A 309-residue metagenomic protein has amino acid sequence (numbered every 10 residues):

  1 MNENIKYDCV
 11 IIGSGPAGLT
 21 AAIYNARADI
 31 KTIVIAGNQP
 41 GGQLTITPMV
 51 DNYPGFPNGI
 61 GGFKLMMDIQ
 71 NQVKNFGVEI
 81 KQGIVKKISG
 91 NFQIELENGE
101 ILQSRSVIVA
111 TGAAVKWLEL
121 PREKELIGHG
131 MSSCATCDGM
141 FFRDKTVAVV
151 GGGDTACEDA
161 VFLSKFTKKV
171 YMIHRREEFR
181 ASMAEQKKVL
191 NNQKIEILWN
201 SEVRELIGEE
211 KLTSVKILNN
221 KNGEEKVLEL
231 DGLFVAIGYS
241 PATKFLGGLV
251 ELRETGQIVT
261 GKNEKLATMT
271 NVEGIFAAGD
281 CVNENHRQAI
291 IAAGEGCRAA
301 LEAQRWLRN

Functional and structural regions predicted by a protein language model:
I5, V73-E95, I101-S104, K165-K262 (+1 more regions): A Rossmann-like FAD-binding core segment of flavoenzymes
Y7-F76, C157-M183, R253: Beta1-alpha1 glycine-rich phosphate/pyrophosphate-binding loop at the start of Rossmann-like nucleotide-binding domains
G15-A17, Q39, A113-V115, D154-T155 (+1 more regions): Residue-level detector of alpha-helix initiation sites
I80, V109, S133, I197-W199 (+1 more regions): A structural signal for the hydrophobic beta-strands that form the central parallel beta-sheet of Rossmann-like
A113-F166: Glycine-rich dinucleotide-binding loop and its adjacent helix/turn
E119, E125-F141, I237-I291, E295: FAD-site-proximal beta/loop scaffold in flavoenzymes
I291-L307: An active-site-proximal "capping" alpha-helix that borders the catalytic cofactor pocket
